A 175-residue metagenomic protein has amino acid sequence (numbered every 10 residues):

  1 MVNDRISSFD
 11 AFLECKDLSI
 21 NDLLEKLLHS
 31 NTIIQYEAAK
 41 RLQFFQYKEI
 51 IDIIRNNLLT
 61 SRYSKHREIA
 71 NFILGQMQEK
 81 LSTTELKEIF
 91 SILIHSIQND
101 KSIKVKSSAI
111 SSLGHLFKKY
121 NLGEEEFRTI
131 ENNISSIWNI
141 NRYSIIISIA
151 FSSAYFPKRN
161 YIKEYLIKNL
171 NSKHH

Functional and structural regions predicted by a protein language model:
V2-C15, I33-Y47, R67-T84, K104-L122 (+1 more regions): Structural detector for internal amphipathic alpha-helices that build alpha-solenoid repeat scaffolds
D4, L28, N132, K173-H174: Intrinsically disordered, low-complexity cationic segments
D10-A11, D22-L28, S64-H66, I103 (+1 more regions): Short hydrophobic/aromatic-rich motifs at helix boundaries and adjacent loops
L13-K26, Y47-L58, K80-S96, K119-S135 (+1 more regions): Amphipathic alpha-helical scaffolding segments comprising HEAT/armadillo-like alpha-solenoid repeats
T32-I33, Y63-K65, S102-K104, N139-S144 (+2 more regions): Alpha-helix N-cap/helix-start positions at coil->helix boundaries
I134, I145-A150, L166-H175: Generic low-polarity alpha-helical segments
